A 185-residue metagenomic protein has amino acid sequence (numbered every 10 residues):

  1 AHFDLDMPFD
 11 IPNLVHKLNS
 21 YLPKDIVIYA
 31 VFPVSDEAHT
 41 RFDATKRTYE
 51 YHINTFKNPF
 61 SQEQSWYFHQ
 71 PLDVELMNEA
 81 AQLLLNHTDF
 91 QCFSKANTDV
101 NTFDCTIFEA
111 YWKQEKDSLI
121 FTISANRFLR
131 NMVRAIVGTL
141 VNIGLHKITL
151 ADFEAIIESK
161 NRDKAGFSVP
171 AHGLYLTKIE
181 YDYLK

Functional and structural regions predicted by a protein language model:
A1-K185: Structured-RNA-binding interfaces characteristic of tRNA pseudouridine synthases
